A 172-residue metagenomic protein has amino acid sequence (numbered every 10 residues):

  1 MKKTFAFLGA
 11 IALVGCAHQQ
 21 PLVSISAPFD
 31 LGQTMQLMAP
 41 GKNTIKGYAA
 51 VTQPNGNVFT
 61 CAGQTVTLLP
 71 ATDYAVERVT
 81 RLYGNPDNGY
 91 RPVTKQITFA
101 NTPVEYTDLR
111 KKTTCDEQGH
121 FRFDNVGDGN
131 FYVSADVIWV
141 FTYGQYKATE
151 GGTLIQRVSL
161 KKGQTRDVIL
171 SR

Functional and structural regions predicted by a protein language model:
M1-C16: Sec-dependent bacterial lipoprotein signal peptides
A17-R172: Long luminal/extracellular ectodomains of secretory-pathway precursor proteins
